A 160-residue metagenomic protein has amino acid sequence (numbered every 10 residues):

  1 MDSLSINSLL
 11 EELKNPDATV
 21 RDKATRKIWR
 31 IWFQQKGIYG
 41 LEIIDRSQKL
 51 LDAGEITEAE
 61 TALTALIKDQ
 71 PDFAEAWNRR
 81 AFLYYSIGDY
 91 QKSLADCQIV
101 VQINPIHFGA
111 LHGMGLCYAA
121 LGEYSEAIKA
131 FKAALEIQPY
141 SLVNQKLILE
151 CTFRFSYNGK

Functional and structural regions predicted by a protein language model:
M1, W29-E42: TPR-adjacent "capping" and linker segments in tetratricopeptide-repeat scaffold/adaptor proteins
D2, I6, L10-D17, W29 (+1 more regions): TPR/TPR-like (Sel1-like) alpha-helical repeat modules
P16, Q34-Q35, K68, Q102 (+1 more regions): Structural signature of alpha-solenoid helical repeat scaffolds
G40-G109: Alpha-helical adaptor scaffolds
D52, S86, A120, F153-F155: Register position in tetratricopeptide repeats
